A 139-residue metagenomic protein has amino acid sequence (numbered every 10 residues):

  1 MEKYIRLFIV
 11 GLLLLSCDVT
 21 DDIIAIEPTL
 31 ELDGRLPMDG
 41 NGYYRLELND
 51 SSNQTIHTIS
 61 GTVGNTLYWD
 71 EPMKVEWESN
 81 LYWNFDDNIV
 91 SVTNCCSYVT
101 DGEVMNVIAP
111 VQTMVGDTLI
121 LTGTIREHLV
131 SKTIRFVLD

Functional and structural regions predicted by a protein language model:
M1-S16: Sec-dependent bacterial lipoprotein signal peptides
L13-Y43: Bacterial Sec-dependent N-terminal signal peptides
E31-L48, E78-D101: Low-complexity "stalk/linker" and mucin-like segments enriched in Ser/Thr/Pro/Ala/Gly
L46-Y68, V107: Beta-strand-rich structural segments
E71-Y82, T133: Short, well-ordered beta-strand segments
T100-M114: Short, hydrophobic beta-strand segments
V115-E127: Short, aromatic- and glycine-rich surface loops/edge beta-strands on solvent-exposed regions
V130-D139: Edge beta-strands of extracellular beta-sandwich domains
